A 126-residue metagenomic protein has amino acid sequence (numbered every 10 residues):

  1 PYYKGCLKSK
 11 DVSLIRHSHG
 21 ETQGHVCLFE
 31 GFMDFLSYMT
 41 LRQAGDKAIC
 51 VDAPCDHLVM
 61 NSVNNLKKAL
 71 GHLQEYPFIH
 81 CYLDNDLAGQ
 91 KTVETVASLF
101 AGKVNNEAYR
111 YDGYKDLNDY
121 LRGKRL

Functional and structural regions predicted by a protein language model:
P1-V12, H17: Basic, glycine-enriched DNA-binding surface that flanks or lies within the catalytic cores of DNA
C6-S9, F29, M60-V63: Conserved phosphate-coordination/catalytic loops
K8-K10, T22, A53: Short, solvent-exposed coil/turn segments
G20-V26: A short, charged/proline- and glycine-enriched loop that marks the coil->beta-strand transition at the N-terminal
G24, T40-L126: TOPRIM fold recognition
E30-M33, N85: Helix N-cap/beta->alpha junction signal
